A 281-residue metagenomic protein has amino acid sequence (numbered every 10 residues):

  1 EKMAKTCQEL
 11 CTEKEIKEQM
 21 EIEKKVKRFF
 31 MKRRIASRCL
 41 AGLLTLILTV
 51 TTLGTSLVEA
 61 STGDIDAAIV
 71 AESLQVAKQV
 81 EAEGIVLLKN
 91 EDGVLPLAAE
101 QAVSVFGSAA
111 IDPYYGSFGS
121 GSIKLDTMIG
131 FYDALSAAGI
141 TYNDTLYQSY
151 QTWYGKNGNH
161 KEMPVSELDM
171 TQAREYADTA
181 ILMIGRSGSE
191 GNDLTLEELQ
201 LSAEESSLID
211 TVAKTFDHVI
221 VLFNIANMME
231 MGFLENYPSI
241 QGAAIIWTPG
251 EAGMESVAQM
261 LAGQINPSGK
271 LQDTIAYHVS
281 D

Functional and structural regions predicted by a protein language model:
K2, E15-F30: Short, Lys/Arg-enriched N-terminal segments with co-localized hydrophobic residues within the first ~10-30 amino acids
M3-A4, E23, K32-R38, T51-D281: C-terminal non-catalytic regions of proteins with extracellular/luminal or membrane-system context
G42-T52: Bacterial N-terminal signal peptides
